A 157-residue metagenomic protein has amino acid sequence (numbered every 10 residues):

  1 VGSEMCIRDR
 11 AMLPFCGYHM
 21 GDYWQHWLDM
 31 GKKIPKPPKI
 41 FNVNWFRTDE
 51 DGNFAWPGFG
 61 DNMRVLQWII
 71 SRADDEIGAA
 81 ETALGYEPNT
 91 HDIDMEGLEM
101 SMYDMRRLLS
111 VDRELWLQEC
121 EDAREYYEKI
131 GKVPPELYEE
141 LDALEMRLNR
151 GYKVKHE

Functional and structural regions predicted by a protein language model:
V1-C6: Short, small-residue-biased leader/transition segments that mark boundaries at the very start of proteins
I7-K32, K36, R47-T48, G60: ASCE RecA-like P-loop NTPase motor cores that couple ATP hydrolysis to mechanical translocation on nucleic acids
L28-M30, K36-W56, M63-E157: Non-transmembrane, aqueous-exposed alpha-helical and coiled segments at domain scale
